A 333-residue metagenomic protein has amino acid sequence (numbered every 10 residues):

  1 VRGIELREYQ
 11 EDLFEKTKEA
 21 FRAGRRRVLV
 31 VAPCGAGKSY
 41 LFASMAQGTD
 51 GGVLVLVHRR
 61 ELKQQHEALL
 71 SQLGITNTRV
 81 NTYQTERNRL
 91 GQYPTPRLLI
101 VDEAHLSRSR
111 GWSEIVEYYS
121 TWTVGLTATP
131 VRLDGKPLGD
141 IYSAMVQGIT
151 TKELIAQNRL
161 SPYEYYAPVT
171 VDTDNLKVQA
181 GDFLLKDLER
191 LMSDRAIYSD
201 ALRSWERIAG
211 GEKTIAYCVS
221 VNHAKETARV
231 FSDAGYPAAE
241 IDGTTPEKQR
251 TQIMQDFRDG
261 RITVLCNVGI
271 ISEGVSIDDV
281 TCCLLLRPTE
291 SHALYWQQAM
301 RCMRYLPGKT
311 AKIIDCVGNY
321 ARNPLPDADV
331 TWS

Functional and structural regions predicted by a protein language model:
V1-L29: Conserved pre-motif I regulatory segment
A23-M45, Y217, I241, C266: Walker A/P-loop
C34-L70, G111, D134, V221-N222: Conserved Walker A/P-loop ATP-binding site and its immediately adjacent core in helicase/helicase-like ATPase domains
K63-A68, N88, K225-S232, Y236-S272: Conserved helicase ATPase core of P-loop NTP-dependent helicases/translocases
R97, T263-E290, L294-Y295, T310-C316: A short beta-strand element within the Helicase C-terminal
L106-Y165: Post-DEXD/H (motif II) to motif III coupling segment of the RecA-like Helicase ATP-binding lobe
M145-C218: Conserved interdomain linker/interface between the two RecA-like ATPase lobes of SF2 helicase motors
L294, R301-V330: Conserved segment of the helicase C-terminal RecA-like domain
